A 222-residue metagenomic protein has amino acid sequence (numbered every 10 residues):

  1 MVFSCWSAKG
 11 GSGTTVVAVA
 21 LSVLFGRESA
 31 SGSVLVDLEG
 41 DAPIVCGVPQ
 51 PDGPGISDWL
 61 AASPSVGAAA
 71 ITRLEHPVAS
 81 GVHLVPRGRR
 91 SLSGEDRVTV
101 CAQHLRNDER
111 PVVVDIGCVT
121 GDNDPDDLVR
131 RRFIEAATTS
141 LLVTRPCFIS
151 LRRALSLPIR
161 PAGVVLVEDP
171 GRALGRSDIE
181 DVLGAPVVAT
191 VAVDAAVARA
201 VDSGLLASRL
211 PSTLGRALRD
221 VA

Functional and structural regions predicted by a protein language model:
M1-S33: Walker A (P-loop) phosphate-binding motif
V2, S33-L35, L84, V187-T190: Conserved beta-strand scaffold positions in the cores of enzyme catalytic domains, especially in NTP/NDP-utilizing
S7, S31-D108, R199-D202: P-loop/Walker-type NTP enzyme "switch/lid" segment
P49-G55, R160, E180-L183, L205-R209: Short, hinge-like loop/turn segments at secondary-structure boundaries
P51-P54, L92-D96, L128, R132-E135 (+3 more regions): Charged, alpha-helix-enriched surfaces in structured cytosolic catalytic cores of large nucleotide-utilizing machines
V100-C101, R106-A200: Conserved catalytic-core segment of NTP-binding enzymes
R199-D220: C-terminal boundary of histidine-terminating zinc-finger modules
